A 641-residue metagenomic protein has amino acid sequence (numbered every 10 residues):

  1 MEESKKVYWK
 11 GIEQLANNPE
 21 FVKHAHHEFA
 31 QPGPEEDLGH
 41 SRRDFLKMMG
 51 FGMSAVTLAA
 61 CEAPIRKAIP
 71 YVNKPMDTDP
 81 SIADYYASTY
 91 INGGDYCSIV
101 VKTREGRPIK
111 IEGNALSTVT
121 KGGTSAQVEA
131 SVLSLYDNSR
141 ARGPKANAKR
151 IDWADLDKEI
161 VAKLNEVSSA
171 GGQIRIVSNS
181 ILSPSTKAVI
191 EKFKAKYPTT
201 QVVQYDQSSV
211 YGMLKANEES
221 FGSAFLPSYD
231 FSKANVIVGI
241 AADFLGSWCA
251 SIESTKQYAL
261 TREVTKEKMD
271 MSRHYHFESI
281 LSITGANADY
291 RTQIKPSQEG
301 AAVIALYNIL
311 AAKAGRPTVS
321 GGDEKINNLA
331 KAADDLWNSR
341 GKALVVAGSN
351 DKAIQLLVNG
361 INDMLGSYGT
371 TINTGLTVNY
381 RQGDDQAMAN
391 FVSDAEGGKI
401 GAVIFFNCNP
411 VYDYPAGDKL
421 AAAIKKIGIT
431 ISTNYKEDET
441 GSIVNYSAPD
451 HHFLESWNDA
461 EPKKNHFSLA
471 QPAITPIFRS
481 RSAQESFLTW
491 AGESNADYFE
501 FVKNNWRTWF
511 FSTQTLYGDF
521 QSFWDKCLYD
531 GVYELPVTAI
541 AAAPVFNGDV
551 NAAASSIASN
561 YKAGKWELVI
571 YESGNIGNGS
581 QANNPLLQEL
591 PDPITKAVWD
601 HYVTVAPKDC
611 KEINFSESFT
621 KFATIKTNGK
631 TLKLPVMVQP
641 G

Functional and structural regions predicted by a protein language model:
M1-D323, N327-A330, V598-H601, C610-E612 (+1 more regions): N-terminal export/assembly segments and adjacent metallocofactor-ligating motifs of anaerobic energy-metabolism
E2, W9, V161, E191 (+6 more regions): A cross-kingdom feature strongest in bacterial/archaeal respiratory oxidoreductases
E166-R175, N338-L344, K399-A402, K425-K426 (+1 more regions): Short, surface-exposed connector motifs at secondary-structure boundaries
S178-I181, A241-A242, V346-N350, F406-N409 (+2 more regions): Structural motif
Y211-A216, A286, A301-A305, R381-D384 (+2 more regions): Short, charged, surface-exposed secondary-structure boundary motifs
I240-A241, A286-A288, S339-K342, H466-T475: Flexible glycine/proline-enriched surface loops and loop-helix/loop-strand junctions
Y290-S393, Q514: Active-site phosphate/pyrophosphate-binding segments
S482-R507: Non-catalytic, well-ordered alpha-helical segments in soluble enzyme domains
